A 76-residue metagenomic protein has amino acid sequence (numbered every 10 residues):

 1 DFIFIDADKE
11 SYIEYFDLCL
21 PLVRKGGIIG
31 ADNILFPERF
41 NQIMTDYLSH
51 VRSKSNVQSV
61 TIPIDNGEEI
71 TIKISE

Functional and structural regions predicted by a protein language model:
D1-I5, I28: Short SAM/SAH-binding signature in class I
K9-E76: C-terminal substrate-binding/active-site "lid" region of AdoMet-derived donor-dependent transferases
